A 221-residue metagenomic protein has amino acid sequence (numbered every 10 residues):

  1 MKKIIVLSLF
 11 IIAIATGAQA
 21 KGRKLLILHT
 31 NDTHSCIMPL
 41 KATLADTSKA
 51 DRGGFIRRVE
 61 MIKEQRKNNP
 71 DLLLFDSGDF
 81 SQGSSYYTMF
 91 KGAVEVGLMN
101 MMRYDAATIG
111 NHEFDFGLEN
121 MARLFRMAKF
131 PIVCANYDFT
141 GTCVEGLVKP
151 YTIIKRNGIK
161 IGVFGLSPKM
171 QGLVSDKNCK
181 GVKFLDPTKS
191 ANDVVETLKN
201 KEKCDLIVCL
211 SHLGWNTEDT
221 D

Functional and structural regions predicted by a protein language model:
M1-G22: Bacterial Sec-dependent N-terminal signal peptides
Q19-D221: Acidic, metal/ion-coordinating pockets
